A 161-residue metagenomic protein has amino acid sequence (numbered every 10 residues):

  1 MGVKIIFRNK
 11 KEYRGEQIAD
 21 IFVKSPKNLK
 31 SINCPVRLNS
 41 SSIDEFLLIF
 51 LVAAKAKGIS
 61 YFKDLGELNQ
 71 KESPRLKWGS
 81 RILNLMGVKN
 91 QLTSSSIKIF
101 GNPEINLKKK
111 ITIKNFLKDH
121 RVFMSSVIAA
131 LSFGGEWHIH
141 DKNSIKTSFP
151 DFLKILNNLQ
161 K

Functional and structural regions predicted by a protein language model:
M1-K161: Short, structured segments at the rim of ligand-binding sites
